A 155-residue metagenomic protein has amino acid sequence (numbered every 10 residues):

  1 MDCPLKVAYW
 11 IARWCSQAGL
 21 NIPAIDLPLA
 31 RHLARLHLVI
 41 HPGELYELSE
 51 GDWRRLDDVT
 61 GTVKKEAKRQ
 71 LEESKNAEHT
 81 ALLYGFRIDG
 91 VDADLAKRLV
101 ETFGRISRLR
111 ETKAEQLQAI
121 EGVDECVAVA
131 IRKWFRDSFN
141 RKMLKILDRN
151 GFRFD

Functional and structural regions predicted by a protein language model:
M1-D155: Accessory alpha-helical DNA-binding modules that contact the DNA backbone or grooves
